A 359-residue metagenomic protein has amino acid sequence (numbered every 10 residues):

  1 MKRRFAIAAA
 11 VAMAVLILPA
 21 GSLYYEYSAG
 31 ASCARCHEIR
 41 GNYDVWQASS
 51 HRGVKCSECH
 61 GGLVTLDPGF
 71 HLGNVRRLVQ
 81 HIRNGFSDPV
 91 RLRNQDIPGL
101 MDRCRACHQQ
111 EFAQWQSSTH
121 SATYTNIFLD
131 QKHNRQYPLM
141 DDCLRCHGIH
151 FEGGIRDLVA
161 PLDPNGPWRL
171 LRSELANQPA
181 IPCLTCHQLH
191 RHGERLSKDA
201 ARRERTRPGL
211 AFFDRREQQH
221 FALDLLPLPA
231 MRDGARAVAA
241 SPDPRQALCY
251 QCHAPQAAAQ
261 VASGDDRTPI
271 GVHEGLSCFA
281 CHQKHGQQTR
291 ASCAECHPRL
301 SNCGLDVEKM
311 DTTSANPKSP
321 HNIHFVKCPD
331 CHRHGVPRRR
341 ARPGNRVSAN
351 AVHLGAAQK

Functional and structural regions predicted by a protein language model:
M1-K359: Short sequence/structural segments immediately N-terminal
